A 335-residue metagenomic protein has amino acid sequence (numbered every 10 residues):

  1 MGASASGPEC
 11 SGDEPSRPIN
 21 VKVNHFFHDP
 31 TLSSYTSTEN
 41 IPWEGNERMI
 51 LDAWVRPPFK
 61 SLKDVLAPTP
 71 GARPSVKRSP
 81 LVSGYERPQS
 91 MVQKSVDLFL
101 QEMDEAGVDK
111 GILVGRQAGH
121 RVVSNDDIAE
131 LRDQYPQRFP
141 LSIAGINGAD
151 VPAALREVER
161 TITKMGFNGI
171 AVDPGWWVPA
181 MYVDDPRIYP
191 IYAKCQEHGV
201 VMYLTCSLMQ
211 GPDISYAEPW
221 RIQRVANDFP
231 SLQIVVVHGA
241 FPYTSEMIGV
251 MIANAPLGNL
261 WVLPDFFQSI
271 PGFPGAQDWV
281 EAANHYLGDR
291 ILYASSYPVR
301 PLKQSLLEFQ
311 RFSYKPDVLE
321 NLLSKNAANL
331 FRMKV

Functional and structural regions predicted by a protein language model:
G2-V23: Polybasic, low-complexity intrinsically disordered segments
C10, H25-A53, K60-K110, R160 (+2 more regions): Mid-to-C-terminal alpha-helical segments outside catalytic/metal-binding sites
F27, M165-G169, P174-L292: Catalytic pocket-lining loop regions of alpha/beta-barrel enzymes, especially the amidohydrolase/enolase/GH5 lineages
W54, M103, I128, S142 (+7 more regions): Divalent metal-coordination and catalytic microenvironments
W54-K60, T205, H238: Histidine-centered divalent metal-coordination motifs
V82-Q93, L141-P152, M181-Y182: Active-site mouth loops of central-metabolism enzymes
L100-E102, G107-V123, D127-L131, P136-I146: Short, well-structured secondary-structure segments
V122-D126, A153, A180-I188: Active-site-adjacent beta->alpha loops and helix N-cap segments on the catalytic face of soluble alpha/beta enzymes
